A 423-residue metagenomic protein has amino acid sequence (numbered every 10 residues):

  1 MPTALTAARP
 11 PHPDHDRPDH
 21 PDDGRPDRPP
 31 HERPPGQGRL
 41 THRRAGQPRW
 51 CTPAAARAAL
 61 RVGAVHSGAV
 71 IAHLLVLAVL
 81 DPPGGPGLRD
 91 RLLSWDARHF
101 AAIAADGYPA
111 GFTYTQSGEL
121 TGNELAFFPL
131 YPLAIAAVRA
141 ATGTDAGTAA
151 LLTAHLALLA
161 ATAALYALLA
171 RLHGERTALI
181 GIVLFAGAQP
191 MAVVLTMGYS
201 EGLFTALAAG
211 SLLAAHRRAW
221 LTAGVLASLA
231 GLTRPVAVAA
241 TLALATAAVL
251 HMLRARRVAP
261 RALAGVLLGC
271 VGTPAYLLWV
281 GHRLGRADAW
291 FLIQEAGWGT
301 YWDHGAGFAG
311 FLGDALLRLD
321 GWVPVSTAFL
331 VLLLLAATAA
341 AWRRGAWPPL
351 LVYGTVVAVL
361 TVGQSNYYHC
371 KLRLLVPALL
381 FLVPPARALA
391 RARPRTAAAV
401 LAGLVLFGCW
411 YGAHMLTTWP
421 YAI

Functional and structural regions predicted by a protein language model:
A69-P82, L92, T241-L250, R254-A336 (+1 more regions): Membrane-lumen/periplasm interface segments of specific transmembrane helices in polyprenyl phosphate-linked
W95-T113, S117-G143, H304-F311: Short hydrophobic/aromatic helix or loop-helix immediately within or flanking a transmembrane segment in polytopic
E119-L120, P129, L133, A141-A160 (+1 more regions): Loop-to-helix entry region of an early transmembrane alpha helix in multi-pass inner-membrane enzymes
N123-F127, V138, A146-L156, L184 (+3 more regions): Membrane-embedded glycan-lipid processing machinery
A137, L152-L172, L333-A339: Transmembrane-helix motifs of polytopic, lipid-linked glycan transferases
T148, L165-G187, A206, T222 (+1 more regions): Transmembrane-helix signature of polytopic, membrane-embedded enzymes that assemble or transfer cell-envelope glycans
H173-E175, S211-T222, L389: Membrane-interface transmembrane helices that cradle and orient dolichyl/undecaprenyl
A208-L213, L221-A247, L268-P274, A358: Membrane-interface alpha helices of multi-pass inner-membrane proteins
